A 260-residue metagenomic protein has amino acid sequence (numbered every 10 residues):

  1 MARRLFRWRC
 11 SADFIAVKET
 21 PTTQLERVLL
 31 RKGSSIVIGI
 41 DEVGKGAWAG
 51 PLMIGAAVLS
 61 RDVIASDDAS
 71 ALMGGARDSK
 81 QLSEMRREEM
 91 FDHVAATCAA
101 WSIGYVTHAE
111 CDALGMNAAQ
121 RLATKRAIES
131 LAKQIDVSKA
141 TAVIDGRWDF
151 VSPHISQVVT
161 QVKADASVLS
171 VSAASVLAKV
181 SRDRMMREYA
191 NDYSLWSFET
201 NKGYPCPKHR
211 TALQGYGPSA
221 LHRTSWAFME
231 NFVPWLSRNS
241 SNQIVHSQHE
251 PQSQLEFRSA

Functional and structural regions predicted by a protein language model:
A2-A260: RNase H-like, Mg2+-dependent phosphodiesterase core, and more generally RNA phosphate-backbone-engaging helix-loop
